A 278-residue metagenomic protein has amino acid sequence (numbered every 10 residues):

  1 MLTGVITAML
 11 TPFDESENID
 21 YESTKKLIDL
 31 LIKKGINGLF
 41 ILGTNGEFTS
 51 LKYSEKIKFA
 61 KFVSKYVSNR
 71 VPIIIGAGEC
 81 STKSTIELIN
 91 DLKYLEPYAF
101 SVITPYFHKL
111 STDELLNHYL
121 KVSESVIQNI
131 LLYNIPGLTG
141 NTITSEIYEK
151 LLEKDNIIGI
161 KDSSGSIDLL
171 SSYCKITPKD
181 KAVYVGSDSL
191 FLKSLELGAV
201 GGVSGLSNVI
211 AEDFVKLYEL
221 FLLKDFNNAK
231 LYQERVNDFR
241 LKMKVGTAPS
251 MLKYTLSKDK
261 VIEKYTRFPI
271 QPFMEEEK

Functional and structural regions predicted by a protein language model:
M1-T7, T11-T142, L256: Active-site beta->alpha loop and helix N-cap motifs at the rims of alpha/beta catalytic domains
T3, K181, S250: Change "...and in nucleic-acid phosphodiester-cleaving endonucleases..." to "...and in nucleic-acid processing enzymes
I6-P12, L30, K34-I36, N45 (+2 more regions): C-terminal alpha-helical cap/extension of soluble enzyme domains
S23, E55, I147, L169 (+2 more regions): Single-residue recognition of alpha-helix capping/boundary positions
T24, K56, A60, T85 (+6 more regions): A general structural signal for well-ordered alpha-helical segments in protein cores
L51-S54, E87, T112-L115, I143-S145 (+4 more regions): Short secondary-structure transition/capping segments
E124-V126, L138-K244: Catalytic alpha/beta core domains of metabolic enzymes, predominantly
N134-I135, N156-I157, R267-F268: Glycine-rich phosphate-binding "P-loop"
